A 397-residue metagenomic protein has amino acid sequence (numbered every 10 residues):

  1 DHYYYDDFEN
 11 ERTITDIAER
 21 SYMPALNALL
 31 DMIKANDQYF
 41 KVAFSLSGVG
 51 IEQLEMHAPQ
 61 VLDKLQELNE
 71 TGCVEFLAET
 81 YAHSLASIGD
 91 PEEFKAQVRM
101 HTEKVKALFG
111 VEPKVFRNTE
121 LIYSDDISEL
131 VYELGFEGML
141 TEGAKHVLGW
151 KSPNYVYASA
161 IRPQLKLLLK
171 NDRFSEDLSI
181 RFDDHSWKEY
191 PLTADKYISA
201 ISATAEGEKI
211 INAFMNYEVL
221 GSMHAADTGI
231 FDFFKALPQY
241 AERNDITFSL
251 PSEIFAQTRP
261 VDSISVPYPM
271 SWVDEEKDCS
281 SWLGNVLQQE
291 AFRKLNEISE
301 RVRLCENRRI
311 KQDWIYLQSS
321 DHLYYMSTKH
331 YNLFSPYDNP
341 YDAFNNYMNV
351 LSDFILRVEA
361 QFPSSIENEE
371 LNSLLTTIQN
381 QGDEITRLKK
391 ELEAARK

Functional and structural regions predicted by a protein language model:
D1-D90, K114-R117, E137-E142, L250: Short, well-structured secondary-structure segments
D1-S21, K34, Y155-Y157, I161-L165 (+2 more regions): Active-site and substrate-binding clefts of carbohydrate-active enzymes
L26-L30, L62-Q66, K95-V105, S128 (+3 more regions): Generic structural signal for well-ordered alpha-helices, preferentially at hydrophobic/aromatic core positions
G48-E52, Y81-S84, L121-S124, K145-H146 (+5 more regions): Short, solvent-exposed loop/turn segments at secondary-structure junctions
V61-A78, R99, V111, Y132-P153 (+1 more regions): Acidic, His- and aromatic-enriched active-site or binding-groove loops in soluble protein domains that engage sugars
S84-A107, L165-A205, H224-D227, D278 (+1 more regions): Alpha-helical scaffold elements lining the catalytic groove of polysaccharide deacetylases
S87-G89, V147-Y155, D177-S179, P260: Short, charged, surface-exposed secondary-structure boundary motifs
E92, A96-L121, D126-L130: A conserved hydrophobic secondary-structure block that centers on an alpha-helix together with its immediately flanking
